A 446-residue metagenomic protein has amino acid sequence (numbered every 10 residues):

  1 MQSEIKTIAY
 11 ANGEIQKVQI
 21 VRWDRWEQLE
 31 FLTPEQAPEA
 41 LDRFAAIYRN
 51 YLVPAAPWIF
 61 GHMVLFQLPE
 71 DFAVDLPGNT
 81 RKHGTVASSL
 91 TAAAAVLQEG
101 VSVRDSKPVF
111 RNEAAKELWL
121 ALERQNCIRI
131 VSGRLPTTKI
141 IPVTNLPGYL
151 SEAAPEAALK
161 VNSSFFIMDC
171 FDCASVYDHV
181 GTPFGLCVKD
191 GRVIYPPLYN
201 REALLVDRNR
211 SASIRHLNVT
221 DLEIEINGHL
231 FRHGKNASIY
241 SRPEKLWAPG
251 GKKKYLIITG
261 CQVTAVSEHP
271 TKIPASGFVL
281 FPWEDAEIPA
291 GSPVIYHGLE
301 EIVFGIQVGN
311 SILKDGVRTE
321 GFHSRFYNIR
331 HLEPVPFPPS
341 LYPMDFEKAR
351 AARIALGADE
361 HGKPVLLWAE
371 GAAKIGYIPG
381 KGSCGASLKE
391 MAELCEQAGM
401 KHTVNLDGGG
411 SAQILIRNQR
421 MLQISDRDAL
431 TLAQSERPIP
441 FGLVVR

Functional and structural regions predicted by a protein language model:
M1-R446: Gly/Ser/Thr/Pro-rich low-complexity, intrinsically disordered segments
